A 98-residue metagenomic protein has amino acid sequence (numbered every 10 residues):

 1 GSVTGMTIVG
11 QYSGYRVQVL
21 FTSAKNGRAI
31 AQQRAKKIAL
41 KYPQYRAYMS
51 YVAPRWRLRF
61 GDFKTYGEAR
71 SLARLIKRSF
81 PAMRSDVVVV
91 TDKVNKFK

Functional and structural regions predicted by a protein language model:
S2-Y42: Extracytoplasmic/periplasm-facing segments of secreted or lipoprotein envelope proteins
L20, R59-D62: Short hydrophobic/aromatic beta-strand micro-patches that form the beta-sheet surface supporting nucleotide- or nucleic
N26-R57, K64-K98: Extracytoplasmic
